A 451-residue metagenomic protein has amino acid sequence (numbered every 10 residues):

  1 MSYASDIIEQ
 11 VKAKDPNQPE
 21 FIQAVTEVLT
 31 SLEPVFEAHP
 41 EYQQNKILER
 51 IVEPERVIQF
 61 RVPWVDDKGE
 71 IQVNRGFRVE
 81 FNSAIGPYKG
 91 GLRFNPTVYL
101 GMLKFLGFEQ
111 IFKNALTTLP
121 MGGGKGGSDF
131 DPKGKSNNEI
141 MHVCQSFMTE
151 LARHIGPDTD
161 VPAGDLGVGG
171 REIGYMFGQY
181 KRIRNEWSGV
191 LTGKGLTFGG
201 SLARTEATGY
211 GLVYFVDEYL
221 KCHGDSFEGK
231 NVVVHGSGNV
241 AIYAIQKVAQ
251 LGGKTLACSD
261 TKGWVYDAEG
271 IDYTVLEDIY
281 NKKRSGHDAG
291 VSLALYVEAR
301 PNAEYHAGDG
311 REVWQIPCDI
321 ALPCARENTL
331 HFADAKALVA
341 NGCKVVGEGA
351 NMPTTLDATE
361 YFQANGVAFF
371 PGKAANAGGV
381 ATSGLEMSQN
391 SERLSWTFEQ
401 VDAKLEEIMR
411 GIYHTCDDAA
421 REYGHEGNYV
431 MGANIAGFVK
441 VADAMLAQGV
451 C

Functional and structural regions predicted by a protein language model:
M1-L202, K440-V450: N-terminal ligand-binding/catalytic initiation module
S2, P16-Q23, E27, Y42 (+23 more regions): Conserved active-site and cofactor/substrate-binding residues in soluble primary-metabolism enzymes
S2-A24, A337-C451: Adenosine-phosphate binding glycine-rich loop
Q10, K14, V28-V35, L106-K113 (+11 more regions): Change "in soluble alpha/beta enzymes" to "in soluble alpha/beta proteins
F77-R78, P120, G127, T159-D160 (+7 more regions): Structural motif
T159-A163, W187-L191, V234, A257-D260 (+5 more regions): General beta-strand structural signal in soluble alpha/beta enzymes
G200-E206, Y210-Q315: Glycine-rich phosphate/diphosphate-binding loop of Rossmann-like nucleotide-binding domains
G263-F369, A374: Rossmann-like adenosine-cofactor binding region
